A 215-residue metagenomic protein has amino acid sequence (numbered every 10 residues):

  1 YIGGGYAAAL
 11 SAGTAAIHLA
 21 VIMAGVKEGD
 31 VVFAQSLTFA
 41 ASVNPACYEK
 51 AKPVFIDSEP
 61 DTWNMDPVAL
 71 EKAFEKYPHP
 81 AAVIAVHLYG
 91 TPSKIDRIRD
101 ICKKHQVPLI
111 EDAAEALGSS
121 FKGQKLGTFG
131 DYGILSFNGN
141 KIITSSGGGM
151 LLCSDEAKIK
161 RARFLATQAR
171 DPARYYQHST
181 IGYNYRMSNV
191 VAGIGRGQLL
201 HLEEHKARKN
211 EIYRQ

Functional and structural regions predicted by a protein language model:
Y1-V31, P45-Y48, F55-D57, Q124: Phosphate-binding glycine-rich loop
A20, S42, I98, A162: Aromatic/hydrophobic pocket-lining residues that form π-stacking "cages" and hydrophobic walls in ligand
E28, A34, F55, L109-E111 (+1 more regions): Hydrophobic residues in well-ordered beta-strands that form the structural core
L37, A51, S58-P60, L88: Active-site loop/turn elements of alpha/beta-hydrolase fold enzymes, especially the short glycine-/histidine-rich
L37-V43: Conserved coil-to-alpha-helix start sites within the AMP-binding
N44-A46, I101, V190: Hydrophobic/aromatic ligand-binding patch that stacks against planar heteroaromatic rings of cofactors or nucleotides
D61-S145, M150-L152, A157: Active-site phosphate-binding strand-loop segment of PLP-dependent enzymes
A116-K122, F129-Q215: Active-site region of PLP-dependent enzymes
